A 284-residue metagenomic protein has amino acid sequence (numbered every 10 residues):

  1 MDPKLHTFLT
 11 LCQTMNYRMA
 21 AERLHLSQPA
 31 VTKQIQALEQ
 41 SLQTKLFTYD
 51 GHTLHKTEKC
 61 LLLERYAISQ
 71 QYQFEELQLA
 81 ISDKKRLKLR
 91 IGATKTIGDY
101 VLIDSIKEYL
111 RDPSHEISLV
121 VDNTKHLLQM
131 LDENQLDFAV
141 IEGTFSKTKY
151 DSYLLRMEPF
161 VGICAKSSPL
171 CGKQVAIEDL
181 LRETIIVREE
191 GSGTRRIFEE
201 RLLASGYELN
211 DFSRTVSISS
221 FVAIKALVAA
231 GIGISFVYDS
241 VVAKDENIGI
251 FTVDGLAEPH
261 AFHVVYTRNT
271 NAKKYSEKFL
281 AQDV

Functional and structural regions predicted by a protein language model:
L9-S27: Short helix-boundary/capping micro-motifs
E39-K56: A short LG(V/I)-centered, amphipathic sequence patch enriched for acidic residue(s) preceding the LG motif
S41-L42, L63-K84: Alpha-helical linker/hinge and terminal dimerization helices associated with HTH transcriptional regulators
R86-K147: Central regulatory/effector-binding core of bacterial HTH transcription factors
V101, I185-G206, K273: Secondary-structure junction motif
V101, T252-V284: A late-sequence structural motif
T124-H126, D132-Q135, I141, L203-F251: Hydrophobic hinge/microswitch elements
K149-I186, E190: Flexible hinge/capping segments at coil-to-helix
